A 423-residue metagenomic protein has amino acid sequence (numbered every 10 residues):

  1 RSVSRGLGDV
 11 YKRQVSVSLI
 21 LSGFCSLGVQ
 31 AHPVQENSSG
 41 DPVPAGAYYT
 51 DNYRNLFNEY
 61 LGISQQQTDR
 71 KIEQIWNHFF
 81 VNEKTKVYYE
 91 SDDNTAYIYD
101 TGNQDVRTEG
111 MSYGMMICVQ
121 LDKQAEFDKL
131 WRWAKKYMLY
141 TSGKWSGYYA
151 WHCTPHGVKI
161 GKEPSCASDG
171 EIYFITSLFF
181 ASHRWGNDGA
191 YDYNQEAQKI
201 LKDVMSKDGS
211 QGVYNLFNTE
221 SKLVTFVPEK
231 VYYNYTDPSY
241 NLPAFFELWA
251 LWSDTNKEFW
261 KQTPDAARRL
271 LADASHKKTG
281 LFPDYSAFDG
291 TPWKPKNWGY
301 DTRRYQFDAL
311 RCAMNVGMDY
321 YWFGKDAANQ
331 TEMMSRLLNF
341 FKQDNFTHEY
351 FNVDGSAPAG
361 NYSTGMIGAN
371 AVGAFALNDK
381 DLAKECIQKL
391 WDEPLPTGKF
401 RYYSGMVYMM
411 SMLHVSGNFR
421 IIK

Functional and structural regions predicted by a protein language model:
R1-Y11: Short, small-residue-biased leader/transition segments that mark boundaries at the very start of proteins
S2, M115-D122, Y173-R184, A244-L248 (+3 more regions): Short glycine/serine- and small hydrophobic-enriched flexible loop segments
V15-G23: Bacterial N-terminal signal peptides
F24-P33: Sec-dependent signal peptide cleavage junction
E36-Q74, V81, Q104-T108, G143-A150 (+4 more regions): Extended ligand-binding clefts on enzyme/binding-domain cores
I72-G110, V119-E163: Internal amphipathic alpha-helical repeat/solenoid segments
Q104-M111, I160-W185: Aromatic-rich carbohydrate-recognition surfaces in CAZymes
F351, G355-K423: C-terminal functional modules
